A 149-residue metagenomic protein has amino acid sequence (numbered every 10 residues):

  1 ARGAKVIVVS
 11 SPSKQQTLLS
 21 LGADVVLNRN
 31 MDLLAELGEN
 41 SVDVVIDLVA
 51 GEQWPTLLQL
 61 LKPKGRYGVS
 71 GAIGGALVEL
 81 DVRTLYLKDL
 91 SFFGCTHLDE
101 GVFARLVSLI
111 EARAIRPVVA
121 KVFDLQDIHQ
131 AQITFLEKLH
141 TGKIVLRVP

Functional and structural regions predicted by a protein language model:
A1-W54: Adenosine-nucleotide cofactor-binding segment
P12, I73, L98: Residues in the short beta-alpha loop(s) of Rossmann-like NAD(P)-binding domains
T17, E36, T56, T84 (+2 more regions): Well-formed, non-transmembrane alpha-helical positions, independent of function
L18, V45, L57, F92 (+3 more regions): Terminal peptide-recognition signature
V42, W54, V82, F103-V107 (+1 more regions): A general structural signal for well-ordered alpha-helical segments in protein cores
E52-K62: Rossmann-fold NAD(P) dinucleotide-binding segment
P63-S70, E79-V119: Rossmann-fold dehydrogenase core element
E100-P149: C-terminal hydrophobic helical "lid"/dimerization subdomain of Rossmann-like NAD(P)H-dependent oxidoreductases
